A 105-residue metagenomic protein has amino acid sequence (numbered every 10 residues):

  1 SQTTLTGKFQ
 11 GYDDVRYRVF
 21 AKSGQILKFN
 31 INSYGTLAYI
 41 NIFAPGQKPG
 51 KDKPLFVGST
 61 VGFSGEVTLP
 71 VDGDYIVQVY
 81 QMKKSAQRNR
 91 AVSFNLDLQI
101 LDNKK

Functional and structural regions predicted by a protein language model:
S1-T6: N-terminal beta-hairpin/loop module of FHA
K8-G73, Q78-M82: Acidic, Ser/Thr/Pro-rich low-complexity intrinsically disordered segments
Y17, Y75-K105: C-terminal edge strands of extracellular/lumenal beta-sandwich accessory domains
